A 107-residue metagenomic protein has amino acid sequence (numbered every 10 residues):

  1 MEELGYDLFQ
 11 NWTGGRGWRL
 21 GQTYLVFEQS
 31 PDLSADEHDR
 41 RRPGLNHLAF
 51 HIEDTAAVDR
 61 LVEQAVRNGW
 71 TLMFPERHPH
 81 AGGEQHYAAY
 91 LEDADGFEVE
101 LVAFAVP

Functional and structural regions predicted by a protein language model:
M1-Q29: Core segments of cupin and vicinal oxygen chelate
D32-H38: Short beta-strand/turn micro-motifs at beta-sheet edges
P43-H47: Short, solvent-exposed beta-strand edge segments and adjacent coil->beta transition regions
A49-A94: Vicinal oxygen chelate
H80-A81, F104-P107: A short acidic/small-residue loop/turn micro-motif
V99-L101: Short glycine-/small-residue motifs
